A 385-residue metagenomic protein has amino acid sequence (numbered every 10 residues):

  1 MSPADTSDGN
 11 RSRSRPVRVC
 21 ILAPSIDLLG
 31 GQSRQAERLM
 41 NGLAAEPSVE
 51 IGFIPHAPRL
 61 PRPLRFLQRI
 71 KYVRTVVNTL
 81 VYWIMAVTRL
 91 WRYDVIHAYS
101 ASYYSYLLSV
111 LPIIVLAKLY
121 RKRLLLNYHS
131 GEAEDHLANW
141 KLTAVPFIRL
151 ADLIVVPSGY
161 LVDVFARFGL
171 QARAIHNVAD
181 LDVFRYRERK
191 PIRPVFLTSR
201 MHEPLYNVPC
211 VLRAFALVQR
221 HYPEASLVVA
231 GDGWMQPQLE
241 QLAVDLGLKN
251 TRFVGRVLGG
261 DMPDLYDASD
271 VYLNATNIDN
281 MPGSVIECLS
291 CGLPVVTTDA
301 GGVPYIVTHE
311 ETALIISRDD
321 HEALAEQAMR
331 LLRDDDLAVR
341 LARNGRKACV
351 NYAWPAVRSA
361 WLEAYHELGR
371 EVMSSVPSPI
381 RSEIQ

Functional and structural regions predicted by a protein language model:
R18-L22, E188-Q219, V228, D232: Conserved donor-binding/catalytic core segment of Leloir-type glycosyltransferases
E134, P146-R185: Donor nucleotide-sugar binding/catalytic pocket of nucleotide-sugar-dependent glycosyltransferases
E240-V257: Nucleotide-activated donor-binding/catalytic signature segment of Leloir-type glycosyltransferases, i.e., the conserved
R256-V257, D264-S269: Short alpha-helical donor nucleotide-sugar binding micro-motif in glycosyltransferases
N277-I278: Aromatic "clamp/platform" in nucleotide-sugar-dependent glycosyltransferases that forms part of the donor/acceptor
P294-T297, V307: Short hydrophobic beta-strand element within catalytic cores of glycosyltransferases and related nucleotide-activated
H309-E310, L314-H321, R330-D335: Conserved acidic donor-binding segment of nucleotide-sugar-dependent glycosyltransferases
A323, R330, L337-N351, E363: A short, well-ordered alpha-helix in the C-terminal region of glycosyltransferases
